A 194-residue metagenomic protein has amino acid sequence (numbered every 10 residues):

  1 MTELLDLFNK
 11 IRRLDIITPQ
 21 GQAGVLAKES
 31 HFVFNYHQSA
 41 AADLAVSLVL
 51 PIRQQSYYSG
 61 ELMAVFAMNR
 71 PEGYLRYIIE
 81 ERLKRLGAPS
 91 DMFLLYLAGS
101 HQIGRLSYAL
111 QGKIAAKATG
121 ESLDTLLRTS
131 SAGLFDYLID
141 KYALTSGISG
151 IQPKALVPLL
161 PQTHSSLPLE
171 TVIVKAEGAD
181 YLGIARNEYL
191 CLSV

Functional and structural regions predicted by a protein language model:
M1-V194: Phosphate/dinucleotide-binding and metal-coordinating scaffold of catalytic cores in nucleotide-dependent enzymes
